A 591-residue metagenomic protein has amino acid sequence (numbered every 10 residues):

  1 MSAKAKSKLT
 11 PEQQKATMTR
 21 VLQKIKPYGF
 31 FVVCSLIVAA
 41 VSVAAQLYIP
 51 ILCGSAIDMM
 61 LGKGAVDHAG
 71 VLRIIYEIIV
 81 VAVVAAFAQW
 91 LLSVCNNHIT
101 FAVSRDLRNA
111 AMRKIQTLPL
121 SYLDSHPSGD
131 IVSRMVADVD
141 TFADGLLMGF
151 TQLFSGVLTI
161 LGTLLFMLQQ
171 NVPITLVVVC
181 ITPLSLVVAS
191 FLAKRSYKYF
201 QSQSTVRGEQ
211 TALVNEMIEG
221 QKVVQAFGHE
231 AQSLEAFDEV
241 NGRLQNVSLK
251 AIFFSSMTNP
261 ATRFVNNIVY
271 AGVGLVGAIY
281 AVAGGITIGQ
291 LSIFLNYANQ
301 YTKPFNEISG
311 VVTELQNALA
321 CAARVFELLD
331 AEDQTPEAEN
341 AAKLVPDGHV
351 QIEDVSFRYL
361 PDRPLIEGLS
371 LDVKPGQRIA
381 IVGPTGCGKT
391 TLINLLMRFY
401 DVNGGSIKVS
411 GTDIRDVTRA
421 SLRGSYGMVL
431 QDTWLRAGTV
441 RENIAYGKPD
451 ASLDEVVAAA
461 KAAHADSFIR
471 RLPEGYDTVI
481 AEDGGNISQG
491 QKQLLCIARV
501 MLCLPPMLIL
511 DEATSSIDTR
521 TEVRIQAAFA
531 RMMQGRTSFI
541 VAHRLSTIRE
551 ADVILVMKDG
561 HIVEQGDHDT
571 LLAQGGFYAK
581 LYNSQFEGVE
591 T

Functional and structural regions predicted by a protein language model:
M1-Q46, L61-I75, L92-N96, T100 (+8 more regions): Membrane-integrated ABC transporters
S2-P11, F101, N109-S133, A137-V139 (+6 more regions): Short intracellular "coupling" helices and adjacent cytoplasmic loop segments at the cytosolic face of multi-pass
T17, I25-Y28, I57, L92 (+4 more regions): Juxtamembrane loop-to-helix connectors within ABC transporter transmembrane domains
P27, L120-S121, A137-L146, F150 (+7 more regions): An intracellular "coupling" helix at the cytosolic face of ABC transporter transmembrane type-1 domains
V32-A88, L168-P173, G284-I288: Transmembrane helix-loop-helix hairpins at lipid-water interfaces of multipass membrane proteins, especially the type-1
Y48-P50, G54, V83-V84, F150-A193 (+1 more regions): A hydrophobic transmembrane-helix motif
H229, F253, Y270, Q300-L328: Cytosolic ends of transmembrane helices, especially the final helix of ABC transmembrane type-1 domains
K343-T591: ABC-type nucleotide-binding domain
